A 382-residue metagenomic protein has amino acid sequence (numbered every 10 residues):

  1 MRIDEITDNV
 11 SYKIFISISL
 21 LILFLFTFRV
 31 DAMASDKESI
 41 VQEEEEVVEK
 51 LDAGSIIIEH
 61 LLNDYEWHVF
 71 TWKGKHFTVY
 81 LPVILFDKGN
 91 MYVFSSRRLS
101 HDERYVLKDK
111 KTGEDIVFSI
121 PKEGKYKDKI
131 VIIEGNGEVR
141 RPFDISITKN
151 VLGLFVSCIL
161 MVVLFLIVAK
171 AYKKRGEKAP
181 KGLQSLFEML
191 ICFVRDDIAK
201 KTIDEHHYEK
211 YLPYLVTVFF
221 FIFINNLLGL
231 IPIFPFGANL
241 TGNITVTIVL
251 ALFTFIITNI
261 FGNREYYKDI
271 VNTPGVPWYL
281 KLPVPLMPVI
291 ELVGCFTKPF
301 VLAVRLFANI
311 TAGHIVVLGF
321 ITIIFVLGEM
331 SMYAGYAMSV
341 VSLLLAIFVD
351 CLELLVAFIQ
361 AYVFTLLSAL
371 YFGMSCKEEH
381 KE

Functional and structural regions predicted by a protein language model:
R2-D4, N9, F28-P180: Perimembrane topogenic segments of multi-pass inner/organellar membrane proteins
I3-D4, V139-F143, V194-Y208: Cytosolic juxtamembrane amphipathic/interface segments immediately preceding and feeding into a transmembrane helix
I16-T27: Bacterial N-terminal signal peptides
I147, A171, R175, T202-L212: Membrane-interface helix starts
V163-A199, F261-D269, H380: Juxtamembrane interface elements at the cytosolic ends of transmembrane helices in multi-pass membrane proteins
L212, V216-I231, N239-T241, T245-V249 (+2 more regions): Hydrophobic alpha-helical transmembrane segments and adjacent short intramembrane/lumenal linkers of inner/organellar
